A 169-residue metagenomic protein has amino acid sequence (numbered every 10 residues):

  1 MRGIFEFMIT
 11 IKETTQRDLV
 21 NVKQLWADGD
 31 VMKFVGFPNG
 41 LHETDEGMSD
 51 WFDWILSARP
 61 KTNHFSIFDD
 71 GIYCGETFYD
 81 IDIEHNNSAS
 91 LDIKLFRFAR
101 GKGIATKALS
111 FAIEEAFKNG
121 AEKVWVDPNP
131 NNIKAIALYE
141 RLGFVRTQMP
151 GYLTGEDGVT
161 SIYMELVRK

Functional and structural regions predicted by a protein language model:
M1-D45, S49: A short, well-structured alpha-helix characteristic of acyl/acetyltransferase catalytic modules
N21, S90, K94, K107-A108 (+2 more regions): Amphipathic alpha-helical recognition patches that constitute DNA-binding helices
L41-F98, E115, V167-R168: Acetyl-CoA-dependent GNAT
E84, K107-K123, V145: Conserved acyl-CoA
A89, E122-W125, N129-I133, V145 (+1 more regions): C-terminal "cap" of GNAT-fold acetyltransferases
F96-F98, K102, P130-N131: Active-site acidic-Proline motif in GNAT/NAT acetyltransferases
G101-E114, A137-R141: Conserved acetyl-CoA-binding loop-helix of GNAT-fold acetyltransferases
